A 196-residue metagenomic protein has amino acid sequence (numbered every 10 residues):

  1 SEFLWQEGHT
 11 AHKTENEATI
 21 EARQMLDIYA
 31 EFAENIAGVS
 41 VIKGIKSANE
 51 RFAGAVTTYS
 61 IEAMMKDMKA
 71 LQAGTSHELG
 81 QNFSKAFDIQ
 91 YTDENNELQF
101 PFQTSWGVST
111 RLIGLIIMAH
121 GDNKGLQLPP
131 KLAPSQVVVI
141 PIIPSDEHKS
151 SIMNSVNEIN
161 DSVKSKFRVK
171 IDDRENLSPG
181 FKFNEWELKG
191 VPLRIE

Functional and structural regions predicted by a protein language model:
S1-E196: NTP/phosphate- and nucleic-acid-binding module
